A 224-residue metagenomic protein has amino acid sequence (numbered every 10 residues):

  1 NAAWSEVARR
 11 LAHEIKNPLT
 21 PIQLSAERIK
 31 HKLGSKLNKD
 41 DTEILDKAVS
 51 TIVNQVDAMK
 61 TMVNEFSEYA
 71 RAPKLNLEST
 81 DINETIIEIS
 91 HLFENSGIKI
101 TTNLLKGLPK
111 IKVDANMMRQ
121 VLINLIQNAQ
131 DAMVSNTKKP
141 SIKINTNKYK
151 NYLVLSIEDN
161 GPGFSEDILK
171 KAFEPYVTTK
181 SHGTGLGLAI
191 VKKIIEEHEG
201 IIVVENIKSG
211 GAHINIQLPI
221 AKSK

Functional and structural regions predicted by a protein language model:
N1-A12: Conserved HAMP-HisKA connector
A8, G187, V191: Short alpha-helical Gxxx[C/S/T] motif in the catalytic ATP-binding
L19-D57, L77: Histidine phosphotransfer helical core of two-component systems
S50, T80-L92: Short beta-to-alpha transition helix within the HATPase_c
K99-K110: Conserved catalytic submotifs in the C-terminal HATPase_c
Y152, F164-Y176: Short conserved segment of the HATPase_c
I195-E196: Detector for a conserved hydrophobic position within an alpha-helical segment of the HATPase_c
E199-G200: Conserved glycine-rich
